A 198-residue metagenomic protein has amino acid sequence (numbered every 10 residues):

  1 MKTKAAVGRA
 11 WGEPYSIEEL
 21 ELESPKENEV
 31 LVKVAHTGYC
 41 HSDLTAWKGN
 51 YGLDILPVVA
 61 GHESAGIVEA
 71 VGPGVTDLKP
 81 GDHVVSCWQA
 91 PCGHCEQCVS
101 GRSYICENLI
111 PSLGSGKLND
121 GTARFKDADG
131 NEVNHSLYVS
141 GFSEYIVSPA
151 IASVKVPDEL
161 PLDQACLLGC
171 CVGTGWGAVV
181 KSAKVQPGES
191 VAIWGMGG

Functional and structural regions predicted by a protein language model:
K2-K4: Extreme N-terminal starter segment of soluble prokaryotic enzymes
V7-P14: Extracellular beta-rich ligand/substrate-recognition surface
E21-T37, N50-V99, Y104, S112 (+1 more regions): Glycine-rich beta-strand-centered segment in the early N-terminal region that forms part of a ligand/cofactor-binding
S42, V85-Q89, C170: Glycine-rich phosphate/pyrophosphate-binding beta-alpha loops
S42-K48: Cytochrome P450 core scaffold surrounding the K-helix E-X-X-R motif and the conserved "meander" helix-loop region
C87-I151: Cysteine-cluster motifs in flexible loop/terminal segments that predominantly coordinate metals
E144, I151-S153, P157-G198: Mid-domain Rossmann-like dinucleotide-binding core that forms the NAD(H)/NADP(H) cofactor-binding site
